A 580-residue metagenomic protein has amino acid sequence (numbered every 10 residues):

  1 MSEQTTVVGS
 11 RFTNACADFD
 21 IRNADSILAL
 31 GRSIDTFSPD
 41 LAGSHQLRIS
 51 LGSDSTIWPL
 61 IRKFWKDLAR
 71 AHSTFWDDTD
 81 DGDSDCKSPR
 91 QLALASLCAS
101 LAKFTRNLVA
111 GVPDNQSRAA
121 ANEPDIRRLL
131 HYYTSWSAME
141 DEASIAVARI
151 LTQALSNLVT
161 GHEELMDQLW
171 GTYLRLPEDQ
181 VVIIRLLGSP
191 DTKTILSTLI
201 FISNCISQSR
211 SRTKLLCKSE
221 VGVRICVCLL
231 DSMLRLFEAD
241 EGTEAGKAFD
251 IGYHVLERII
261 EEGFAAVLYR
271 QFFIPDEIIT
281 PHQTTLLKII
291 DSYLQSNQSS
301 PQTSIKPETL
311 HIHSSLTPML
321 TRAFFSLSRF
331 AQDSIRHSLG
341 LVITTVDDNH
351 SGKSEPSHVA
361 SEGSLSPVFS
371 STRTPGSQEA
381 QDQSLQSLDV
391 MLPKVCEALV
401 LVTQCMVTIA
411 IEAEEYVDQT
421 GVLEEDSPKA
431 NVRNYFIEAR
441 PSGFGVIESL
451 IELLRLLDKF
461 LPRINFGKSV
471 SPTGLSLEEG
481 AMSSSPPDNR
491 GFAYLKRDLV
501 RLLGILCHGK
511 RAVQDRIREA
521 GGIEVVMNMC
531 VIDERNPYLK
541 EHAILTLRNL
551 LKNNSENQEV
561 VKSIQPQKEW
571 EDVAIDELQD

Functional and structural regions predicted by a protein language model:
S2-I200, N204-C228, L236-T280, S296-S314 (+4 more regions): Elongated alpha-helical scaffolds that mediate protein-protein interactions in large eukaryotic proteins, primarily
S2-I21, P59-L97, Y133-V147, M233-A245 (+4 more regions): Acidic, Ser/Thr- and Gly/Pro-rich intrinsically disordered linkers and low-complexity segments that flank or connect
N23-F37, C86-L108, S144-L155, T194-F201 (+10 more regions): Extended HEAT/HEAT-like alpha-solenoid repeat tracts in very large eukaryotic scaffold/adaptor proteins
A24-S38, W58-W65, P275-D348, S384-G421 (+1 more regions): Hydrophobic, aliphatic-enriched repeat segments that assemble into extended interaction scaffolds in large eukaryotic
G52-L68, Q91, A95, K103-T105 (+9 more regions): Alpha-solenoid helical repeat scaffolds
